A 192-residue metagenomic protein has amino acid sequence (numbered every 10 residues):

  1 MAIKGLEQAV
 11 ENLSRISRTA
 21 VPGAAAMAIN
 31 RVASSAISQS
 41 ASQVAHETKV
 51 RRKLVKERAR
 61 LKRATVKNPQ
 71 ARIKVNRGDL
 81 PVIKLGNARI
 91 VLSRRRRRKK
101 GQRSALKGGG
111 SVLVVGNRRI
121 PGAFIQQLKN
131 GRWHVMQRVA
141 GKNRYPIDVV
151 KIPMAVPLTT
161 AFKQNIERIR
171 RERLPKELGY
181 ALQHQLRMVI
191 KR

Functional and structural regions predicted by a protein language model:
M1-R192: Short, Lys/Arg-rich flexible segments
